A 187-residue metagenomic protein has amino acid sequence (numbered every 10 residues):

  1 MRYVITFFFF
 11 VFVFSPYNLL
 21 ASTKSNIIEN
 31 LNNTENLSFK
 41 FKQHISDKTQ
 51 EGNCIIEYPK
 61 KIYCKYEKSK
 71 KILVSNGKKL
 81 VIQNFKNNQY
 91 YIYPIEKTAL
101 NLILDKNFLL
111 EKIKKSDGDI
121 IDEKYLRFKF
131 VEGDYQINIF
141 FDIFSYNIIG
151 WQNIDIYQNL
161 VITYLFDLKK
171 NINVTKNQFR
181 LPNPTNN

Functional and structural regions predicted by a protein language model:
V4-S15: Sec-dependent N-terminal signal peptides
L19-A21: Boundary at the C-terminal end of the N-terminal hydrophobic targeting segment
E29-T49: A short, Trp-centered hydrophobic/proline-enriched beta-strand micro-motif
N33, I55-K61, S75-K79, E123 (+1 more regions): Short, solvent-exposed coil/turn segments at beta-strand boundaries
F39-F41, I62-Y66, L80-Q83, F128 (+1 more regions): Short hydrophobic/aromatic-rich beta-strand segments that constitute the beta-sheet cores of beta-sandwich/beta-barrel
C54-L102, V161: An acidic-aromatic
K86-Y125: Flexible, surface-exposed loop/linker segments and immediately adjacent secondary-structure boundaries
E111-N187: Gly/Pro-enriched, hydrophobic low-complexity segments that function as extracytoplasmic propeptides/linkers
